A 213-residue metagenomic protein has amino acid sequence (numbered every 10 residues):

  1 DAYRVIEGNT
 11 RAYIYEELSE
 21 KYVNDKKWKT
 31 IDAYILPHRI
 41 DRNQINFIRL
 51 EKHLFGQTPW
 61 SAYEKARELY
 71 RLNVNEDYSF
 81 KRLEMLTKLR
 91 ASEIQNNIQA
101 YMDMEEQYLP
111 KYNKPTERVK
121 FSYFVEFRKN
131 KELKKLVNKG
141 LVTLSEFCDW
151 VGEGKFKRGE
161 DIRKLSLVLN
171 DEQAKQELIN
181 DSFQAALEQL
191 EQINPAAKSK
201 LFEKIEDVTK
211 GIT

Functional and structural regions predicted by a protein language model:
D1, V23-K29, L86, N113-T213: Accessory, typically intrinsically disordered or conformationally flexible segments
D1-N24: A sequence-level detector for short glycine-anchored, His/Arg-bearing signature motifs that mark catalytic or binding
L18, Q57-S61, V119-F121: Glycine-rich loops and low-complexity Gly/Arg-rich segments that provide flexible linkers or classic glycine-based
D25-E106: Amphipathic, charge-rich alpha-helical segments that serve as recognition/docking helices
P110: Basic, glycine-/proline-tolerant helical and adjacent loop/strand elements that line or dock onto nucleic-acid
